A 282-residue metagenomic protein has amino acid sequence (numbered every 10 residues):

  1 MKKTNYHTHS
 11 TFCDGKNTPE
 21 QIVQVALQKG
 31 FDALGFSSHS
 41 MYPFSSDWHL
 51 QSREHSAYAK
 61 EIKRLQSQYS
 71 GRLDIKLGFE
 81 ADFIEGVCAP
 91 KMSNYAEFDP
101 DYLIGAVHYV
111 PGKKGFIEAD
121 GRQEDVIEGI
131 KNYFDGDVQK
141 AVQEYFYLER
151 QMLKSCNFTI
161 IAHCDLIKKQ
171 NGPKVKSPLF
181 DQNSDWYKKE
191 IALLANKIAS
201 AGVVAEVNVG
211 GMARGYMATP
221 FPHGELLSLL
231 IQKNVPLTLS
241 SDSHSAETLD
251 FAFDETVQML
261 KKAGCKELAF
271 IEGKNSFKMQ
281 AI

Functional and structural regions predicted by a protein language model:
M1-E85, P90, Y95-E97, D101 (+7 more regions): An N-terminally biased module of ancient metal coordination in phosphate/nucleic-acid-related enzymes
Q21, Y147, L193, E225 (+1 more regions): Short Gly/charged-rich anion-binding patches and loops
L34-F36, L103, I161, A205 (+1 more regions): Hydrophobic residues within beta-strands of alpha/beta enzymes
H55-S200: Extended substrate/RNA-proximal surfaces in nucleic-acid metabolism proteins
N183-L249: Active-site-adjacent C-terminal substructures of enzyme catalytic domains
G264-I282: Extended, intrinsically disordered, low-complexity segments
